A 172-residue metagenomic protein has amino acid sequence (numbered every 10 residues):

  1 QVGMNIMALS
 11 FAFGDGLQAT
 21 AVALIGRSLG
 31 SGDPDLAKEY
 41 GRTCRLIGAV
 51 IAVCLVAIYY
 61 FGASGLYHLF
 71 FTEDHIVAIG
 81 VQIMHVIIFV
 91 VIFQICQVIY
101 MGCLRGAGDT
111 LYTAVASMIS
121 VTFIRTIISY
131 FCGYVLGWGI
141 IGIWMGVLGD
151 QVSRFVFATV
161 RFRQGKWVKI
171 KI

Functional and structural regions predicted by a protein language model:
Q1-A63, Q94-S117: Small-residue-rich hydrophobic transmembrane alpha-helices
G14-A19, I87-G106, Y112-I124, I128 (+1 more regions): Short runs within selected transmembrane alpha-helices of multi-pass transporters and secretion channels
I25-V90, G133-I172: Short alpha-helical transmembrane segments in multi-pass integral membrane proteins
